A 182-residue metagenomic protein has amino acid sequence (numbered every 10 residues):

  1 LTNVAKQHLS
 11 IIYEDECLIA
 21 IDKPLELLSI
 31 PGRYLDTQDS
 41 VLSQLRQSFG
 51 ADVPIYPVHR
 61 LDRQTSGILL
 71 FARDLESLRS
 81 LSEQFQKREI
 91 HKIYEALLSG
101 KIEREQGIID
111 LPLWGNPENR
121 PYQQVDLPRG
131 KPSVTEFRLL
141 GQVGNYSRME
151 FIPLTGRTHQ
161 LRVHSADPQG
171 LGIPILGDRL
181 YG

Functional and structural regions predicted by a protein language model:
L1-G182: RNA pseudouridine synthases
